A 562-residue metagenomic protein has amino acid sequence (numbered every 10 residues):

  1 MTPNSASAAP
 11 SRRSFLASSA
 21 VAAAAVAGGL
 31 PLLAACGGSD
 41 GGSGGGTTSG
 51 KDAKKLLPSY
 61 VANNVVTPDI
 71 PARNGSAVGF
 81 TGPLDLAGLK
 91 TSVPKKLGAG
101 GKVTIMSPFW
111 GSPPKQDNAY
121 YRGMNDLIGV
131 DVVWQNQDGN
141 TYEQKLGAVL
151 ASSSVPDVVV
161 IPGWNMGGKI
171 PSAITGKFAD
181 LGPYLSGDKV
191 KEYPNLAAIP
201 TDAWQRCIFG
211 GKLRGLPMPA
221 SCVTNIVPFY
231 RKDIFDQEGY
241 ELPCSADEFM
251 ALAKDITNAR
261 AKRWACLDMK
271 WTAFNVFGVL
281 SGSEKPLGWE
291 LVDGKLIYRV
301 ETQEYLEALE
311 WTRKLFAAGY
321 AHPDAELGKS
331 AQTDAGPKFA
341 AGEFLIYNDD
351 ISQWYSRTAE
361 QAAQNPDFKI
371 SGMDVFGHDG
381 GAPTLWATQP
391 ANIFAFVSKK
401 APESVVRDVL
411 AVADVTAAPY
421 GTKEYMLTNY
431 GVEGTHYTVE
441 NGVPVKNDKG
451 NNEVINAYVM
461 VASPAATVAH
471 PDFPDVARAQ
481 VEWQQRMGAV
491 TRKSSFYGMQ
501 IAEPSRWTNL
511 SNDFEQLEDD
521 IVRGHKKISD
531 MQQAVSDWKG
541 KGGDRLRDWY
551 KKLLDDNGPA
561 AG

Functional and structural regions predicted by a protein language model:
M1-S14, A23-P31, A35: N-terminal secretory signal peptides
C36-G45: Bacterial lipoprotein signal-peptidase II cleavage site
V61-V93, I170-T224, N275-A308, T312 (+3 more regions): Hinge/lid segment of periplasmic solute-binding proteins
G79-T91, A411-D519, H525: Conserved small-residue motifs centered on glycine
A99-G111, V130-Q135, V158, R214: Short, well-ordered beta-strand elements
D126-D202, I208, D233-L242, K262 (+2 more regions): Extracytoplasmic "Venus flytrap"/periplasmic binding protein-like
I208-A273, W289-Q332, V397-R407, D414-K423 (+2 more regions): Helix-loop-helix "hinge/cap" segment bordering the ligand-binding cleft or interdomain interface
A273-L287, R313-V454: Extracytoplasmic/periplasmic substrate-binding proteins
